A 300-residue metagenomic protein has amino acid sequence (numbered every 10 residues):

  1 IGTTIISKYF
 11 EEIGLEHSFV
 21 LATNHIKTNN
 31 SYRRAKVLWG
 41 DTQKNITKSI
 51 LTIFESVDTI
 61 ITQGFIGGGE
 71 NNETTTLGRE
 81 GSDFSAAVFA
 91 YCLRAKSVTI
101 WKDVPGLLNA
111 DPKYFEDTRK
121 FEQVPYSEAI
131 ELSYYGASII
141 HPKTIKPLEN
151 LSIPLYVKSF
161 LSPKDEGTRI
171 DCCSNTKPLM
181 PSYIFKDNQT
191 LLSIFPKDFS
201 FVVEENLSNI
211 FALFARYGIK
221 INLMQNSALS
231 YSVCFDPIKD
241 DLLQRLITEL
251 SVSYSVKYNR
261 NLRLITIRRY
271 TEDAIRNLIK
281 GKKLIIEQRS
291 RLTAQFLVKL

Functional and structural regions predicted by a protein language model:
I1-I140, K299: Nucleotide/pyrophosphate-binding catalytic subdomain
L15, I153, I219: Short phosphate-binding/catalytic loops that engage adenosine nucleotides
N24, V104-G106, S159-K164, S174 (+1 more regions): Glycine-rich beta-alpha junction loops
T52-G69, L132-Y156, L192-L207, K257-L278: Electropositive, surface-exposed helix/loop patches at the edges of structured domains that serve as adaptable
S97-W101, L155-V157, N222: Short hydrophobic alpha-helical runs that function as membrane-insertion/retention elements
Q123-D171, T176-L179, I184-Q189: A conserved active-site cap/scaffold subdomain adjacent to cofactor or substrate pockets
E166-L300: A conserved regulatory-domain signal marking ACT and ACT-like small-molecule sensing domains and adjacent regulatory
